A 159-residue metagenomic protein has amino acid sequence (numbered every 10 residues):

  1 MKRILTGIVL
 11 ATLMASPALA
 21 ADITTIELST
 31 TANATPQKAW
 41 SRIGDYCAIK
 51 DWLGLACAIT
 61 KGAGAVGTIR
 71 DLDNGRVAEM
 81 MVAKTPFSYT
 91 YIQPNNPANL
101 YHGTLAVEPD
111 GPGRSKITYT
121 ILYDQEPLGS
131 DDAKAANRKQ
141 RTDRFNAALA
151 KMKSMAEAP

Functional and structural regions predicted by a protein language model:
M1-I4: Positively charged n-region of N-terminal signal peptides that target proteins for export
G7-S16: Bacterial N-terminal signal peptides
M14-A15, G44-D45, E157-A158: Residues at helix-coil transition
A18-K61: Hydrophobic ligand-binding cavity/cleft-lining segments
D22-T24, D73, N99, G113: Residue-level preference for beta-strand/loop junctions
T31, A48-D51, L55-H102, S154-P159: Glycine-rich portal/gate segments that line the openings of hydrophobic small-molecule binding cavities
Q37, S41, C47, D143-A150 (+1 more regions): Solvent-exposed, polar/charged alpha-helical surfaces in well-ordered, non-transmembrane soluble domains, broadly
N95-A147, M152: Beta-strand/loop substructures that line and gate deep hydrophobic ligand-binding cavities in soluble
